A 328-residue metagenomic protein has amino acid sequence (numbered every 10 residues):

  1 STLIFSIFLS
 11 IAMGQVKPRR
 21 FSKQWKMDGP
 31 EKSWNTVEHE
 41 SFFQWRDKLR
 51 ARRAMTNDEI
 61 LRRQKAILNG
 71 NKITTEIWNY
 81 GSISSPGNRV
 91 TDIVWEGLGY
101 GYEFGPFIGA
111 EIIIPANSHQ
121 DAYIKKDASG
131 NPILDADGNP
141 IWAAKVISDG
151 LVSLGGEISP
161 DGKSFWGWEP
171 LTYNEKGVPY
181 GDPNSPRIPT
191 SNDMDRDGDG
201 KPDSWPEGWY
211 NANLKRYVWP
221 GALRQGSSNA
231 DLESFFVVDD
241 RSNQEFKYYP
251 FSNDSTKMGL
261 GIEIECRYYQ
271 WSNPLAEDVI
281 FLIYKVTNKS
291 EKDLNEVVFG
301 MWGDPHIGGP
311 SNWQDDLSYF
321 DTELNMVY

Functional and structural regions predicted by a protein language model:
S1-R19: Bacterial Sec-dependent N-terminal signal peptides
Q15-Y328: A long-range scaffold signal marking pre-active-site subdomains of enzyme folds
